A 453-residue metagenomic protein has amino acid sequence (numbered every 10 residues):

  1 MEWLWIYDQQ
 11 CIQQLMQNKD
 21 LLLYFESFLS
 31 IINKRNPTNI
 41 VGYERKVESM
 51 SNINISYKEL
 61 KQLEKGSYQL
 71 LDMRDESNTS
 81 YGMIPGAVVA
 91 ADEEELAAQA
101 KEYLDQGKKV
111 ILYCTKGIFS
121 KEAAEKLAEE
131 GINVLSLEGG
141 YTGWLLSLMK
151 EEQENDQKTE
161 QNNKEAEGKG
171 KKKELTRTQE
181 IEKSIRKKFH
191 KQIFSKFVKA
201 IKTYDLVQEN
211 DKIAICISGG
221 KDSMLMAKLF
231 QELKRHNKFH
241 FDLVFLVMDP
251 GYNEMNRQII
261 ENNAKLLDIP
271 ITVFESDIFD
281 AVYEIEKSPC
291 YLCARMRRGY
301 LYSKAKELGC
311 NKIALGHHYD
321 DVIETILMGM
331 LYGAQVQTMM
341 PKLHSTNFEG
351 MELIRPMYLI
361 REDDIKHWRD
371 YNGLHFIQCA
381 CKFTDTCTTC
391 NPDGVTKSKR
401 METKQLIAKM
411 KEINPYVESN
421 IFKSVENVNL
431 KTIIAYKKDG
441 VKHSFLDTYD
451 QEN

Functional and structural regions predicted by a protein language model:
W3-W5: Tryptophan (W) side chains
Y24, S30-N33, T38-G42, K46 (+1 more regions): Short, positively charged and aromatic/hydrophobic N-terminal segments
S51-E59, L63-Q69, D75-K109, T115-K173: Rhodanese-like catalytic fold shared by cysteine-dependent sulfurtransferases and DSP/PTP-type phosphatases
E154, K158-M328, Y332, M340 (+2 more regions): ATP-dependent adenylation/nucleotidyltransferase module used to activate substrates
L243, D321-E402, L406: Catalytic subdomain that performs nucleotidyl-dependent activation
L374-N453: The feature marks non-catalytic terminal segments
